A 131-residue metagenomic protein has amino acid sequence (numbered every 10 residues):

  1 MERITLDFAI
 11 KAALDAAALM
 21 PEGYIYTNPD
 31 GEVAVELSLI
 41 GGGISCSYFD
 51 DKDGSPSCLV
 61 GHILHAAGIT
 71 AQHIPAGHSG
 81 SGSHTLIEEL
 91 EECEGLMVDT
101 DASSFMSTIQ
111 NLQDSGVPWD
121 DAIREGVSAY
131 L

Functional and structural regions predicted by a protein language model:
E2-T5, G23-E32, L37, G41-F49 (+1 more regions): Catalytic phosphate/metal-binding cores of nucleic-acid and nucleotide-processing enzymes, i.e., regions that mediate
D7, K11-A18: Surface/interface-facing alpha-helical segments and adjacent flexible terminal/loop regions used for partner/assembly
D51-A66: Active-site nucleophilic cysteine motif
